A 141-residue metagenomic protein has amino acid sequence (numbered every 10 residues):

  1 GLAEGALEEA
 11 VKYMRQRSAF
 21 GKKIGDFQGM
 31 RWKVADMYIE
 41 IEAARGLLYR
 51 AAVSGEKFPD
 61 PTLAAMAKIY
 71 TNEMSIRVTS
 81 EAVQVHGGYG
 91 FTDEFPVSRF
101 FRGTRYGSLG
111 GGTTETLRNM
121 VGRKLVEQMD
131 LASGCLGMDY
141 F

Functional and structural regions predicted by a protein language model:
G1-F141: Alpha-helical interface subdomain recognition
